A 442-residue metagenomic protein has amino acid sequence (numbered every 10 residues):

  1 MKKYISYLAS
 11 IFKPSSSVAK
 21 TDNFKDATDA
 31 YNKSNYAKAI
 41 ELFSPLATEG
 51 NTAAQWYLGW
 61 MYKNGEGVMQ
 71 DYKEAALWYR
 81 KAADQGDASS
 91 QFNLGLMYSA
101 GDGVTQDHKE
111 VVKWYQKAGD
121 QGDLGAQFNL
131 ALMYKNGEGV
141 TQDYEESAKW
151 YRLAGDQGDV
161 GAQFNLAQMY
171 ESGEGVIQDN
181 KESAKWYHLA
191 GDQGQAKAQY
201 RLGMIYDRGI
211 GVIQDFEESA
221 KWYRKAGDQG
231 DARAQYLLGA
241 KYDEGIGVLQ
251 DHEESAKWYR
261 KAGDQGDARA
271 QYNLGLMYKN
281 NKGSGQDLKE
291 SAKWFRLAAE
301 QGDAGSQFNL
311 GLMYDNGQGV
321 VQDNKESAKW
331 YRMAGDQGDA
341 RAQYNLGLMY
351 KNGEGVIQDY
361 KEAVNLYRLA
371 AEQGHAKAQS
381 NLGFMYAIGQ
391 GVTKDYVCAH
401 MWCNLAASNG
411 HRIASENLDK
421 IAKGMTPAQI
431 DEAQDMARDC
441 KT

Functional and structural regions predicted by a protein language model:
M1, L8-F12, R412-T442: Terminal, low-structured helical/coil segments at or just beyond the last alpha-helical repeat
L8-A37: N-terminal leader/linker segments that initiate helical-solenoid repeat arrays
N23, A30-N35, T48-N51, N64-E66 (+32 more regions): Short helix-capping/linker turns of helical repeat alpha-solenoids
N23-A30, P45-L46, Y57-N64, N93-A100 (+10 more regions): Hydrophobic face of amphipathic alpha-helices that form TPR/SEL1-like repeat modules and related alpha-solenoid
